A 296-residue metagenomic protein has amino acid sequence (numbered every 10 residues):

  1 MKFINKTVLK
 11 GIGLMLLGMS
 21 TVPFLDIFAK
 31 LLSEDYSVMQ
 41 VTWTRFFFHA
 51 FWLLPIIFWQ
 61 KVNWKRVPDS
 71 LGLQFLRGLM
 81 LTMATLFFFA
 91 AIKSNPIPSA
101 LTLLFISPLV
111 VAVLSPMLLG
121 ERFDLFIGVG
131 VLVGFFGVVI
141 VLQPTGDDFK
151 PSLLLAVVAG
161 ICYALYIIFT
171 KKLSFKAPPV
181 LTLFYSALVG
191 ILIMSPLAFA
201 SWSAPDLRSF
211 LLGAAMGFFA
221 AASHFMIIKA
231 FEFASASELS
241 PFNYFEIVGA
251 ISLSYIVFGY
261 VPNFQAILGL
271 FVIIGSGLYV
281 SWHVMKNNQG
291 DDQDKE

Functional and structural regions predicted by a protein language model:
M1-S20, F51-L76, F175, L188-A215 (+2 more regions): Membrane-interface interhelical linkers
K6-G11, W43, R66-S70, Q143-L165 (+2 more regions): Juxtamembrane helix-entry segments on the extracytoplasmic side of multipass membrane proteins
I12-M15, P68-L79, F123-F135, S152-V157 (+2 more regions): Cytoplasmic-side transmembrane-helix entry/capping segments in multi-pass membrane proteins
M19-F24, L54, G78-L86, P108-V113 (+7 more regions): Hydrophobic/small/kink-forming positions within alpha-helical transmembrane segments of polytopic membrane proteins
I27-K30, V38, L53, G146-S203 (+2 more regions): Transmembrane alpha-helical segments that form core, pore/gating elements of small-molecule transporters/exporters
A100-I106, L173-L188, H224-Y255: Helix-helix packing/entry segments at the starts of transmembrane helices
S107-V129, V248-I267: C-terminal transmembrane-helix exit sites in multi-pass transporters
F126-L142, Q265-V284: Hydrophobic transmembrane alpha-helices of multi-pass small-molecule transport proteins
